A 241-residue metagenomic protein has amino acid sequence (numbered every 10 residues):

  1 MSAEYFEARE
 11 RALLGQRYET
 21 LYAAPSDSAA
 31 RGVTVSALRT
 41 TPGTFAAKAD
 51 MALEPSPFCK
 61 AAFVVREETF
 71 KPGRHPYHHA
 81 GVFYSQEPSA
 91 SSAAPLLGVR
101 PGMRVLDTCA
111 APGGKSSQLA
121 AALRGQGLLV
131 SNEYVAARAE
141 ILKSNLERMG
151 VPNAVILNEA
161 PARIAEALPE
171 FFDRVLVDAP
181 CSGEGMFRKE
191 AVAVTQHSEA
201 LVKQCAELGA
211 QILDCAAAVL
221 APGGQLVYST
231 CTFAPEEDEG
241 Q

Functional and structural regions predicted by a protein language model:
M1-Q241: S-adenosylmethionine
